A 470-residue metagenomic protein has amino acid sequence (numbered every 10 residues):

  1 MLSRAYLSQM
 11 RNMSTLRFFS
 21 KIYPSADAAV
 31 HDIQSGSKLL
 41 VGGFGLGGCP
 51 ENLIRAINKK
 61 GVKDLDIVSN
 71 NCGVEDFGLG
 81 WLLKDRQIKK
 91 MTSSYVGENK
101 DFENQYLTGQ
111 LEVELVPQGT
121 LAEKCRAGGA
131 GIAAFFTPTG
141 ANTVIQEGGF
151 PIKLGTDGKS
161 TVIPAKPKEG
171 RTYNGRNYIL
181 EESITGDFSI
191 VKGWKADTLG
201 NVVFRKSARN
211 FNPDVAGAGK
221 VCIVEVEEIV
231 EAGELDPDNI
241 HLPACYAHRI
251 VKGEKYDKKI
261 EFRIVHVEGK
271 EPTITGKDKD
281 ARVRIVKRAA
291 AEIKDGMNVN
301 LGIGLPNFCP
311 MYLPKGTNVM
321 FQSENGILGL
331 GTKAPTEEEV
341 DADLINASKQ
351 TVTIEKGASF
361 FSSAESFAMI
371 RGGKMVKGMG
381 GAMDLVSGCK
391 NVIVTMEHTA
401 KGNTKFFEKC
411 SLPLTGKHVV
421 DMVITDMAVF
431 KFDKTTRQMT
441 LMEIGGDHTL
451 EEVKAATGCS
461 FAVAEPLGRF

Functional and structural regions predicted by a protein language model:
L2-F470: Conserved alpha/beta enzyme-core scaffold
